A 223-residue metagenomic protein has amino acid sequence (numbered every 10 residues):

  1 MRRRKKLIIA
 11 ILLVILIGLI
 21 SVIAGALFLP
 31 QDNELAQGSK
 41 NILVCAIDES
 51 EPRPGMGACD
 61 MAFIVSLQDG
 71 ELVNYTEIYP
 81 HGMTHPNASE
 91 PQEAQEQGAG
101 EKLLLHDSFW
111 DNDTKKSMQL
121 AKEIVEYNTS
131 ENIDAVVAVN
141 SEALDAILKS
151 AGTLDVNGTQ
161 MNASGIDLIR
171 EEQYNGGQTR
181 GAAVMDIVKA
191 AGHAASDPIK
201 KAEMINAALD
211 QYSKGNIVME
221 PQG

Functional and structural regions predicted by a protein language model:
R2-L13, G18-G223: Non-catalytic, solvent-exposed segments at the cell envelope interface
